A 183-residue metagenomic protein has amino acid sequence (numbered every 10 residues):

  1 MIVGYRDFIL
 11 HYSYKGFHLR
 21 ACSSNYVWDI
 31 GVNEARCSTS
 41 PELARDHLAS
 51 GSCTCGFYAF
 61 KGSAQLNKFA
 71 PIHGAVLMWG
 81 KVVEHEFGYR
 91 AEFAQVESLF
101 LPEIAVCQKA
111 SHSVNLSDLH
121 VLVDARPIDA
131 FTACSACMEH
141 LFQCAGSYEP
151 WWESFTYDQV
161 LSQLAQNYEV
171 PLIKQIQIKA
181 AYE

Functional and structural regions predicted by a protein language model:
D7-Y58, S63-H73: Glycine-rich loop/turn
K15, I30, D46, F100-E103 (+1 more regions): Residue-level signal for mature regions of secreted extracellular proteins and peptides
A35, A105, T132-S135: Cys/His-enriched microdomains
P41, Q108-S111, M138-L141: Cys/His-coordinated zinc-binding microdomains
A44-K109: ADP-ribosyltransferase catalytic core
G88-E103, L116-D118, C144-E149, Q159-V160 (+1 more regions): A structural signal for short, hydrophobic beta-strand segments that form beta-sheets in beta-rich/all-beta domains
Q108-R126: Short recognition patches in nucleic-acid-associated and regulatory proteins
V123-F142: Cysteine-rich micro-motifs
